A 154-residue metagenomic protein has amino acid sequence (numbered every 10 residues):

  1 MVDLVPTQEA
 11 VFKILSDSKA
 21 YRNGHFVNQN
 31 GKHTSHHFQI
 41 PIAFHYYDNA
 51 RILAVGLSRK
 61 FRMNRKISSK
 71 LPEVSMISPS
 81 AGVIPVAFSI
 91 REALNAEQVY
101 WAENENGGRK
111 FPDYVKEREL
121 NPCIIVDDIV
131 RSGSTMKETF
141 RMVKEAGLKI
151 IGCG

Functional and structural regions predicted by a protein language model:
M1-I67: Active-site-facing substrate-recognition patch
G31, V74, L120-N121: Nucleotide donor/acceptor-binding cores
H33, I84, T135: Gly/Ser/Thr-rich beta-alpha loop segments that engage phosphate groups in nucleotides
I40, S78, D127: Short glycine-centered, acidic/aromatic-flanked micro-motifs in structured strand/loop junctions that mark active-site
A43-Y114: Conserved PRPP/pyrophosphate-binding segment of the phosphoribosyltransferase/PRPP-pathway fold
Q98-G154: PRPP/pyrophosphate-binding module of the type I phosphoribosyltransferase fold
